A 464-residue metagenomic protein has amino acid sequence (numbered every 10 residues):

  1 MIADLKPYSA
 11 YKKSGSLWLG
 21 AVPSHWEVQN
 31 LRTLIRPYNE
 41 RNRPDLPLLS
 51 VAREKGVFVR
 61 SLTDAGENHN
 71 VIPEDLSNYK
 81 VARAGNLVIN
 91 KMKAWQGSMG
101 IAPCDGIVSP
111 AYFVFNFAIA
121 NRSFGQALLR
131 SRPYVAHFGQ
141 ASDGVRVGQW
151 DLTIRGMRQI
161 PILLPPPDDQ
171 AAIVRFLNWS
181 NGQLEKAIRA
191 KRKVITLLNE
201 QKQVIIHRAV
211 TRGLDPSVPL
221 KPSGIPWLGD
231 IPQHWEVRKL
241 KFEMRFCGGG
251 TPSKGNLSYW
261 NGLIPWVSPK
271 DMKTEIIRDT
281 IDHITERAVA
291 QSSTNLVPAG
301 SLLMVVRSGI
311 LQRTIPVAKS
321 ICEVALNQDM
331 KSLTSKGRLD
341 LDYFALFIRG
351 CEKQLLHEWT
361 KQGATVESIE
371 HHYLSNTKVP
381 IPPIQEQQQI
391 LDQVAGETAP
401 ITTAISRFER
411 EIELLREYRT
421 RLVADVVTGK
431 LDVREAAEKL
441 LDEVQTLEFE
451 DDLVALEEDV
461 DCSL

Functional and structural regions predicted by a protein language model:
M1-L19, H25, P165-V218, K378-L464: Amphipathic alpha-helical coiled-coil/heptad-repeat segments
S9-P44, Q159, P167, A171 (+7 more regions): Non-catalytic DNA-recognition/assembly elements of restriction-modification systems
A10-S14, K91-M92, G106-A111, R146-A171 (+3 more regions): A short glycine-rich beta-alpha junction/loop motif
S14-G15, Q29-A84, K241-N256, K270-A299 (+2 more regions): Sequence-specific dsDNA recognition surfaces
P47, R53-N68, L87-A111, A127 (+7 more regions): Short, ligand-facing micro-motifs at secondary-structure edges
A120-G125, R338-Y343, Q388: Short, conserved charged micro-motifs
